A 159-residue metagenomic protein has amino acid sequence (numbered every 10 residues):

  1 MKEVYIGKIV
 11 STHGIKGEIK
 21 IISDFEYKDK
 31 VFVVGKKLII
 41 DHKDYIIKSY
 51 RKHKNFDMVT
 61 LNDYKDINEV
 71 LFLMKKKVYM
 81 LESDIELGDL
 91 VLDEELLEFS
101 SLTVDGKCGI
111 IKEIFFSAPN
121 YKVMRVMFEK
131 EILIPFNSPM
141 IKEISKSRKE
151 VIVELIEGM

Functional and structural regions predicted by a protein language model:
M1-M159: Short Lys/Arg-rich amphipathic alpha-helical segments
